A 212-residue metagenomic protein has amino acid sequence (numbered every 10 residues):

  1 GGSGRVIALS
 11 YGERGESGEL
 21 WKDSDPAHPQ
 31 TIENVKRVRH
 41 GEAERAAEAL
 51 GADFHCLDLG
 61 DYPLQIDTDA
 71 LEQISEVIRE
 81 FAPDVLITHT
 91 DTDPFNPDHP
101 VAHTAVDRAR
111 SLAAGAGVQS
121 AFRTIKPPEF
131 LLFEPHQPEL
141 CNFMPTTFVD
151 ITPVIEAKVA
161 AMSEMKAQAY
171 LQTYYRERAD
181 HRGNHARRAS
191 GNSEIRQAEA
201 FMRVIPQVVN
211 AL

Functional and structural regions predicted by a protein language model:
G1-F81: Active-site rim/loop-helix segments in enzyme catalytic domains that contact anionic ligands
P63-L212: Metal-dependent de-N-acetylase/amidase catalytic core
